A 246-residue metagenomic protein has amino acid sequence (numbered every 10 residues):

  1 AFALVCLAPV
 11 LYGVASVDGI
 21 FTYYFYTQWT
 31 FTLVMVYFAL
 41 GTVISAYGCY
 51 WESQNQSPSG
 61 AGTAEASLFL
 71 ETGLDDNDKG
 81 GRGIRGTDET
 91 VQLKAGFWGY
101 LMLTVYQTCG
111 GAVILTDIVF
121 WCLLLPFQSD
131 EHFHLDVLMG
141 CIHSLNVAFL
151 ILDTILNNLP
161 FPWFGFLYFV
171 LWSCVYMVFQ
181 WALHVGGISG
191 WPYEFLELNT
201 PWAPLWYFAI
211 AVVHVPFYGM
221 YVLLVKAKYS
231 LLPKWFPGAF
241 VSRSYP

Functional and structural regions predicted by a protein language model:
A1-L4, I20-G41, Q56-S57, F97-V113 (+3 more regions): Transmembrane alpha-helices of multi-pass eukaryotic membrane proteins
A3-D18, V34-C49, G110-F127, V147-N157 (+2 more regions): Membrane-embedded alpha-helices of multi-pass membrane proteins, especially ion channels and transporters
A8-T30, Y50, F120-C141, T154-L167 (+2 more regions): Membrane-lumen (extracellular) interface motif
Q54-Q92, K234-P246: Non-transmembrane, juxtamembrane loop and terminal tail segments of multi-pass eukaryotic membrane proteins
Q54-T72, F166-V178, W202-F208, K228-K234: Alpha-helical membrane-embedding segments and immediately adjacent membrane-interface amphipathic helices
G86-M102, A112-S129: Hydrophobic, membrane-facing alpha-helical anchors
H143, A148-F149, Y245-P246: Repeat-unit-sized solenoid/scaffold elements
G187-V222, V241-P246: Membrane-interface transmembrane-helix boundary segments in multi-pass integral membrane proteins
